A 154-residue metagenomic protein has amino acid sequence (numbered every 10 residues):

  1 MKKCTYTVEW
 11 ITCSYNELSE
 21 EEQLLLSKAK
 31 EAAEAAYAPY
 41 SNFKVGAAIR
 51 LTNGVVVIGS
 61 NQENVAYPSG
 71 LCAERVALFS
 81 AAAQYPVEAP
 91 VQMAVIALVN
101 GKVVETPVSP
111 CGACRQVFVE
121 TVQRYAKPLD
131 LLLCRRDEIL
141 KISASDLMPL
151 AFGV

Functional and structural regions predicted by a protein language model:
M1-A35, F79, Y85-V154: C-terminal binding/interaction regions
L25-K28, A32, F43, V55 (+3 more regions): Generic hydrophobic secondary-structure packing signal
Y37-P39: Short Gly/Pro-enriched turn/cap motifs at secondary-structure boundaries
N42-L51: Short beta-strand scaffold segments in enzyme catalytic cores
T52-N53, R136: Short strand-coil-strand connectors
N53-N64, Q92-V99: Glycine/charged-rich beta-loop-alpha catalytic/anionic-binding loops adjacent to active sites
N61-R75: Compact, glycine-rich, soluble single-domain proteins
